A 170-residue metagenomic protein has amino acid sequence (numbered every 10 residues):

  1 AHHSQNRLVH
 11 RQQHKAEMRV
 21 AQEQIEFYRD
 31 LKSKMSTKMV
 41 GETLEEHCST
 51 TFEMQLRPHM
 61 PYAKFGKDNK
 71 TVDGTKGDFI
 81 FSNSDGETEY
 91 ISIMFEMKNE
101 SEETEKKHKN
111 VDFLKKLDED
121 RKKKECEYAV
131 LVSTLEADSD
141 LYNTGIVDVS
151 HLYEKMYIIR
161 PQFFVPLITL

Functional and structural regions predicted by a protein language model:
A1-K34: Residues forming the hydrophobic interface stripe of long heptad-repeat coiled-coil alpha-helices
K34-M39, E45-L170: Amphipathic, heptad-repeat alpha-helical coiled-coil/stalk segments that mediate oligomerization, tethering
